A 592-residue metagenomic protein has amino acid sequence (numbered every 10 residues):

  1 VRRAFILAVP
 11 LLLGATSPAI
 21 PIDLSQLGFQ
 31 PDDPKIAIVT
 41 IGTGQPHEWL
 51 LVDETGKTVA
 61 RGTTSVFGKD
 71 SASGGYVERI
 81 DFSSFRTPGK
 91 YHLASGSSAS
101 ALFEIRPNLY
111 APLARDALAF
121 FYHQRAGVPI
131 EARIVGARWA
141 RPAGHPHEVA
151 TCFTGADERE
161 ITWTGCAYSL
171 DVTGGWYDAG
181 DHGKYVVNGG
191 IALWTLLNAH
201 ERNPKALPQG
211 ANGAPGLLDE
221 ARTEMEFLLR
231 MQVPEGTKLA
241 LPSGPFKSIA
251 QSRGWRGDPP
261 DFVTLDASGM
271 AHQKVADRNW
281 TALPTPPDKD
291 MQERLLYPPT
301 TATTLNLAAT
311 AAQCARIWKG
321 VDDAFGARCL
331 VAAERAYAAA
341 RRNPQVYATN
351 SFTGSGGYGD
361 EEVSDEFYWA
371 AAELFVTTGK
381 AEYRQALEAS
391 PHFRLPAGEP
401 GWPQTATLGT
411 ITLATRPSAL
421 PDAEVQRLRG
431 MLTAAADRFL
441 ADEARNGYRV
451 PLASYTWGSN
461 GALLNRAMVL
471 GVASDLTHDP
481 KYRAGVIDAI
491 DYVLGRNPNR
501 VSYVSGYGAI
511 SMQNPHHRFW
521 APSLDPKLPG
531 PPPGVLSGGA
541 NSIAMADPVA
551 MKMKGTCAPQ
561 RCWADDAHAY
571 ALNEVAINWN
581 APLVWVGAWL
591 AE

Functional and structural regions predicted by a protein language model:
V1-R3: Positively charged n-region of N-terminal signal peptides that target proteins for export
L7-A19: Bacterial Sec-dependent signal peptides at the C-terminal "C-region" and cleavage site
D23, L27-A101, P107, A119-G190 (+8 more regions): Aromatic (Trp/Tyr) and acidic
A72, L102-R115, L207-A214, L239-P242 (+1 more regions): Acidic/aromatic-lined carbohydrate-recognition and catalytic surfaces of CAZymes acting on diverse glycans
P208-A211, P215, P287-A336, N343: A conserved hydrophobic secondary-structure block that centers on an alpha-helix together with its immediately flanking
L217-R256: Carboxylate/His-rich catalytic cores and anion/metal-binding grooves
A308-T310, A324-E373: Internal metal/ion-chelating core segments
